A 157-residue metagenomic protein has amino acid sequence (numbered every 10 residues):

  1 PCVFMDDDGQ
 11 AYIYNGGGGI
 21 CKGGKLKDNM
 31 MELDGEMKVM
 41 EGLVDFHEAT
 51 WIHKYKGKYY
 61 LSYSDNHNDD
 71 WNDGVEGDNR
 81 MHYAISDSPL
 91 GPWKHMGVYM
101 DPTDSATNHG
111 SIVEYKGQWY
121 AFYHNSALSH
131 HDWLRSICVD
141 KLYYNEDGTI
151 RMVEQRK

Functional and structural regions predicted by a protein language model:
P1-K157: Carbohydrate-active catalytic/glycan-binding domains of CAZyme proteins, especially the secreted or lumenal ectodomains
